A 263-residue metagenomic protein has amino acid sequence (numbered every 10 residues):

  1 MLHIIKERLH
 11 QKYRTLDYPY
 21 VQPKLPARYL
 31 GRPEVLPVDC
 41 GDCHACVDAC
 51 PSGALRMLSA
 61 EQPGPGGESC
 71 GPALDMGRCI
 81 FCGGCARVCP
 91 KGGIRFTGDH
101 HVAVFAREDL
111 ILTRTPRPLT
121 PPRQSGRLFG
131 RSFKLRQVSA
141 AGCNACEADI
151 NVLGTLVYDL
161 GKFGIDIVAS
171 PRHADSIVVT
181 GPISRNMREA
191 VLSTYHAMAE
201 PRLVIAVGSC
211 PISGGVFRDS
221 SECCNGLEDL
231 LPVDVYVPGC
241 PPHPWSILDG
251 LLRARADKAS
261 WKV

Functional and structural regions predicted by a protein language model:
M1-G53: Ferredoxin-type iron-sulfur electron-transfer modules and their immediate structural context
L2, E7, R14, A86-H173: Flanking helices and flexible, charged tails adjoining ferredoxin-like Fe-S electron-transfer domains in multi-subunit
P23-L25, A54-L58, I167-V168, G226: Short, flexible, solvent-exposed loop/turn segments with mixed acidic/basic and small polar residues
Y29-P33, C70, D175-S176, V233: Short amphipathic alpha-helical segments
V35, H44-A103: Iron-sulfur cluster-binding cysteine motifs and their immediate structural context in ferredoxin-like electron-transfer
V38-S52, G77-K91, R136-N151, S209-V216 (+1 more regions): Local cysteine-cluster metal-coordination motifs and their immediate loop/turn environment, predominantly Fe-S cluster
M57-G71, M198-V204, V216, E222-C223 (+1 more regions): Ferredoxin-type iron-sulfur electron-transfer modules in oxidoreductases and energy-metabolism complexes
A148-I150, T155-Y158, K162-L248: Cofactor-cradling patches in redox/metallo enzymes
